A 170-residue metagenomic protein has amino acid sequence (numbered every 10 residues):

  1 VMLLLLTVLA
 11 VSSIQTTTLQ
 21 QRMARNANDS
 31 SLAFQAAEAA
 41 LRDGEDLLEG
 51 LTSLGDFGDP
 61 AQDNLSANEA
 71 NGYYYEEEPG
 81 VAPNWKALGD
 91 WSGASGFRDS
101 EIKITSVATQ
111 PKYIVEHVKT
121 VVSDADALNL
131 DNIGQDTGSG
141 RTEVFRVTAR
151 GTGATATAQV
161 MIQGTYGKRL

Functional and structural regions predicted by a protein language model:
L3-L170: Terminal alpha-helical segments
